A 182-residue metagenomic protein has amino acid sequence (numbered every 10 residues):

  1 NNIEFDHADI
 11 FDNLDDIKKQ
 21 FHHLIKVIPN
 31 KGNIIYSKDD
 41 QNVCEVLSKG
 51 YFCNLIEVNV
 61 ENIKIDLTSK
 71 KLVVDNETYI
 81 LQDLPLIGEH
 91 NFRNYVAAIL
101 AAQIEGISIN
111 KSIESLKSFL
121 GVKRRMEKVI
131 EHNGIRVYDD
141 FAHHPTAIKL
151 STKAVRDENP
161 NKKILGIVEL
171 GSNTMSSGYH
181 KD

Functional and structural regions predicted by a protein language model:
N2-V137, N161-K162: Acidic, Mg2+-coordinating active-site environments of NTP-dependent enzymes
D9-D15, A142, G171-S176: Short, flexible loop segments at the rims of nucleotide/cofactor-binding pockets, characterized by
Q41, G106, H143-H144, G171-S172: Short, glycine-/Ser/Thr-/acidic-enriched flexible segments
A97, H143, A147: Conserved cofactor-binding/catalytic machinery of classical short-chain dehydrogenase/reductase
V122, T146-K149, K153-D182: Active-site beta-alpha connecting loops in nucleotide-dependent enzymes
V137-H143: Switch II (G3) loop of P-loop NTPases
